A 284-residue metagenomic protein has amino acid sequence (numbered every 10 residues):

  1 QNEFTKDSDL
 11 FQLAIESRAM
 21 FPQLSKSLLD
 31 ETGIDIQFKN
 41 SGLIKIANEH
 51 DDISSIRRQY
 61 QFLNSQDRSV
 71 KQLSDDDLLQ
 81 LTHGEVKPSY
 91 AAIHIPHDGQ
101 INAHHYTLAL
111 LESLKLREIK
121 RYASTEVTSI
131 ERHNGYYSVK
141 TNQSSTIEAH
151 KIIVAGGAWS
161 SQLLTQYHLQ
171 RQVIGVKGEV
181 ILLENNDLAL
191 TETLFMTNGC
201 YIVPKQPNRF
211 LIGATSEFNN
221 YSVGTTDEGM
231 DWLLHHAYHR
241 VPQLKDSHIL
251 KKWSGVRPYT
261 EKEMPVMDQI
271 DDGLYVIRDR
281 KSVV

Functional and structural regions predicted by a protein language model:
Q1-D77, Y238: Dinucleotide-binding Rossmann-like beta1-alpha1 core, especially the glycine-rich loop that anchors the ADP
Q1-F4, S8-Q12, L28, I130-G135 (+2 more regions): Flavin-dependent oxidoreductases
K6, I34-A47, Q66, Q72-D75 (+3 more regions): Helix-loop-beta segment of a Rossmann-like dinucleotide-binding subdomain
K39-L43, V176, K252: Short Gly/Ser/Thr- and Asp/Glu-enriched loop/turn motifs at secondary-structure junctions
D51, T82-Y90, E131-S138, I147 (+2 more regions): A short, glycine/Asx- and small/polar-enriched loop/turn that sits immediately N-terminal to a beta-strand
S74-D75, A123-T125, K251-W253: Short loop/edge segments at beta-strand edges and connector loops that shape dinucleotide/nucleotide cofactor-binding
I93-K151, S161: Helical element adjacent to the flavin cofactor pocket in flavoenzyme catalytic cores
V241-V284: C-terminal catalytic lobe of FAD-dependent flavoproteins
